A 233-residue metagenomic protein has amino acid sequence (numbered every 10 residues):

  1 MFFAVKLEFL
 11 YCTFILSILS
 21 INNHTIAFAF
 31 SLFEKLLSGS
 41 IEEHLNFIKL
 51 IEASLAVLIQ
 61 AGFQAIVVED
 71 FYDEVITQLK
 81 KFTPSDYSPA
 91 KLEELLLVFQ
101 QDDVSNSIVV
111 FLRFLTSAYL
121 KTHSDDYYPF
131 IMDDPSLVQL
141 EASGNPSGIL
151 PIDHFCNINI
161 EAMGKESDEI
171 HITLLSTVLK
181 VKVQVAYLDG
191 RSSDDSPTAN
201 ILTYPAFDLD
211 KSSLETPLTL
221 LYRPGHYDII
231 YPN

Functional and structural regions predicted by a protein language model:
M1-Y11, L36-G190: Papain-like cysteine protease catalytic cores
L10-T13, L19-I21, L179-Q184, L214-L218 (+1 more regions): Core residues of folded domains in eukaryotic genome-function proteins
T13-I15, A162-M163, T173-L174, F207-K211 (+1 more regions): Beta-strand elements of modular eukaryotic interaction domains
I18-L32, G164-L175, I230: Active-site nucleophilic cysteine motif
H24-T25, F33-E34, V183-V185, S192-S196 (+1 more regions): Eukaryotic short linear interaction motifs
A29-L32, S38-I41, T198-I201, P232-N233: Surface-exposed beta-strand edges and their flanking turn/coil or helix-capping segments
L188-D208: Juxtamembrane loop segments immediately following a transmembrane helix
L202-N233: A recognition module on extended beta-rich or small alphabeta surfaces enriched in W/G with H and D/E
